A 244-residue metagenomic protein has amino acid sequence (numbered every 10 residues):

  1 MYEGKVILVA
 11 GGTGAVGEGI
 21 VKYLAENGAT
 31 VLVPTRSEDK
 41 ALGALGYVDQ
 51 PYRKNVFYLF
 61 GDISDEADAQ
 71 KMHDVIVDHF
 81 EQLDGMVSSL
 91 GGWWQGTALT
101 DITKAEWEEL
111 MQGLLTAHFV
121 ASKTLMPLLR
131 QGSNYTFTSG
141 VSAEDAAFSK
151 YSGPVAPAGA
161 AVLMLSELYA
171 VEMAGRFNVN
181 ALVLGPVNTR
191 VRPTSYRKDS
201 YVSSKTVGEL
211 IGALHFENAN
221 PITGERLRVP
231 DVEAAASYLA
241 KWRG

Functional and structural regions predicted by a protein language model:
A10, L83-G91, F137, N180: Rossmann-fold scaffold of SDR-type NAD(P)-dependent oxidoreductases
T13, V21: N-terminal Rossmann NAD(P)H-binding glycine-rich loop of SDR-like oxidoreductase domains
N27-G43: Conserved glycine-rich Rossmann-like NAD(P)H-binding loop of the short-chain dehydrogenase/reductase
V48-A67: Rossmann-fold cofactor-recognition segment
G91-E108: Conserved mid-core segment of classical short-chain dehydrogenase/reductases
E106-V120, G132-V171: Catalytic loop of short-chain dehydrogenase/reductase
L128, L168-N178: Active-site-adjacent segment of SDR/Rossmann-fold oxidoreductases
A174-F177, A181-V183, V187-T189, T194-G244: C-terminal helical subdomain
